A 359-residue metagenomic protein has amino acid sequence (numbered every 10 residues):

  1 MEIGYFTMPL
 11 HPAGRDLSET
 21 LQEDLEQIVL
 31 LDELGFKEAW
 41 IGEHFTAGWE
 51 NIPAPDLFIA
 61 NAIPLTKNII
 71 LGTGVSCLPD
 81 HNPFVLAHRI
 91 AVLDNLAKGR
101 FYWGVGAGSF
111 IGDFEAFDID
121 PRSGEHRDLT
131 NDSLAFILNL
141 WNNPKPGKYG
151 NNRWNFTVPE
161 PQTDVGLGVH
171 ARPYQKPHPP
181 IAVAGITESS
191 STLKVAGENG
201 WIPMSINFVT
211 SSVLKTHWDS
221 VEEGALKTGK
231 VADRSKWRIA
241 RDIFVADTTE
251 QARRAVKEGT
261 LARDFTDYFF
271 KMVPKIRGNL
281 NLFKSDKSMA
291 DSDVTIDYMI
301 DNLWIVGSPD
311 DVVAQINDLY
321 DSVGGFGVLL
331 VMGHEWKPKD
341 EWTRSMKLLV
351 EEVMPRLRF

Functional and structural regions predicted by a protein language model:
M1-I70, P177-P179: N-terminal beta1-alpha1-beta2 module of alpha/beta enzyme domains
I3, G35, E43, A62 (+8 more regions): Conserved, mostly hydrophobic/aromatic
I3-Y5, A39-I41, L71-T73, F101-V105 (+4 more regions): Hydrophobic faces of well-ordered beta-strands that scaffold small-molecule active sites in alpha/beta enzyme cores
T7-Q22, S76-F84, P177-E188, D301-P309: Active-site mouth loops of central-metabolism enzymes
S18-L30, T187-K194, V312-L319: Short, acidic/polar
D32-E33, I59-K67, I90, D94-F101 (+3 more regions): Acidic (Asp/Glu)-rich catalytic clusters
N82-N199, K215-D219, L226-K227: Internal, glycine-rich beta/alpha segment that forms the wall or movable "lid" of small-molecule/cofactor binding
G124-R172, S212-V323: An alpha-helical appendage that flanks or caps ligand/catalytic pockets
